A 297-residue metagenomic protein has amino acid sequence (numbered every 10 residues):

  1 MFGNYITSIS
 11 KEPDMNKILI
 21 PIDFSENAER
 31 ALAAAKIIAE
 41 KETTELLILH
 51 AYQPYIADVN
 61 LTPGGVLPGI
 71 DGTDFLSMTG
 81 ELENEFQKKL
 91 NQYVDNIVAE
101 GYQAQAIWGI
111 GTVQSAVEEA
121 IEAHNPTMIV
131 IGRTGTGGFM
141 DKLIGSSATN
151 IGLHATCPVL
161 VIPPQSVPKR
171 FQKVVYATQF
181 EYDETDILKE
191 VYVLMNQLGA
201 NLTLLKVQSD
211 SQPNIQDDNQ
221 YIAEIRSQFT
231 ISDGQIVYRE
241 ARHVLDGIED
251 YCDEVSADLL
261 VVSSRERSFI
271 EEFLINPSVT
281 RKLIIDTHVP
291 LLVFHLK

Functional and structural regions predicted by a protein language model:
F2, T7-D14, N27, Q53-I56 (+8 more regions): Structural beta-alpha unit
F2-G72, K173-V237, A257-L259, D286 (+1 more regions): Small/aliphatic-rich secondary-structure junction motif
A51, T134, P164-S166, V207 (+2 more regions): Short, ordered loop/turn segments at secondary-structure junctions
G69-E85: A short acidic, glycine-rich active-site loop that binds or catalyzes chemistry on phosphate/adenosine moieties
E119-H154, P158-I162: Hydrophobic alpha-helical segments and helix pairs
G132, A177, S263: Conserved residues at the C-terminal ends of beta-strands
L143-S146, C157-P163, F180-V193: Active-site glycine-rich loop that binds ribose-phosphate moieties when present
I144-S147, D218-Y221, L274-T280: Charged helix-capping and loop-helix junction motifs
